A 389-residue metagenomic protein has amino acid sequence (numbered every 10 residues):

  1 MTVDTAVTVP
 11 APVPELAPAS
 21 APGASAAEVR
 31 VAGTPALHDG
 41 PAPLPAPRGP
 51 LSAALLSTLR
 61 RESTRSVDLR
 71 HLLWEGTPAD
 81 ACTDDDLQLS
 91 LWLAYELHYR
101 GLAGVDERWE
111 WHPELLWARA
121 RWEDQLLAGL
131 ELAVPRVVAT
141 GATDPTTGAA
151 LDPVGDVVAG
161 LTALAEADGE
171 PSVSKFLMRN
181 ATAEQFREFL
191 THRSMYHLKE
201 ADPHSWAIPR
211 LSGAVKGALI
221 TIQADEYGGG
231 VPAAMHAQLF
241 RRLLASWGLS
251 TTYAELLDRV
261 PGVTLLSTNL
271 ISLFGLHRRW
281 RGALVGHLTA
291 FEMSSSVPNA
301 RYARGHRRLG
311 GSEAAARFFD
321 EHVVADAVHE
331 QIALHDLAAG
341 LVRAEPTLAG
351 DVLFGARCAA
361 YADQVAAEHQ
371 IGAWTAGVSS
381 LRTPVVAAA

Functional and structural regions predicted by a protein language model:
T2-A389: Non-heme di-metal
